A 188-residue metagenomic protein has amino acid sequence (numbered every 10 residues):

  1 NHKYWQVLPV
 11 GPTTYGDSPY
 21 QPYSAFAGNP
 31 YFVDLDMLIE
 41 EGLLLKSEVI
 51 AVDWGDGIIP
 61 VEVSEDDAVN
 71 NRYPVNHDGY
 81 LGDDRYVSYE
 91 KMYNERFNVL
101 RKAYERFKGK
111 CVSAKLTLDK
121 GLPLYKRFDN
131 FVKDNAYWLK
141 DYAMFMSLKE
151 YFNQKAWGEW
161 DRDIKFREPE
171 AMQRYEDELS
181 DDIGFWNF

Functional and structural regions predicted by a protein language model:
N1-F188: Acidic/aromatic-lined carbohydrate-recognition and catalytic surfaces of CAZymes acting on diverse glycans
